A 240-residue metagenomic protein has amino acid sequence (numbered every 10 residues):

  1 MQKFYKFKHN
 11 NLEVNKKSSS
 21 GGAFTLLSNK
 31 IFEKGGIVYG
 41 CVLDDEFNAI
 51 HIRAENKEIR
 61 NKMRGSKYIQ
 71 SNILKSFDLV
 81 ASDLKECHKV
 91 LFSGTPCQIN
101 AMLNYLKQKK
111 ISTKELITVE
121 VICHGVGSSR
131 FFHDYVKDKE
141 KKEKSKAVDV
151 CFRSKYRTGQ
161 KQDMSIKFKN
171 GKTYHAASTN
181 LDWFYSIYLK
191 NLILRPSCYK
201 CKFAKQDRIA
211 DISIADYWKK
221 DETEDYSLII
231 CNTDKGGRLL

Functional and structural regions predicted by a protein language model:
M1-L240: Iron-sulfur-associated redox domains of electron-transfer enzymes in respiratory and anaerobic energy metabolism
